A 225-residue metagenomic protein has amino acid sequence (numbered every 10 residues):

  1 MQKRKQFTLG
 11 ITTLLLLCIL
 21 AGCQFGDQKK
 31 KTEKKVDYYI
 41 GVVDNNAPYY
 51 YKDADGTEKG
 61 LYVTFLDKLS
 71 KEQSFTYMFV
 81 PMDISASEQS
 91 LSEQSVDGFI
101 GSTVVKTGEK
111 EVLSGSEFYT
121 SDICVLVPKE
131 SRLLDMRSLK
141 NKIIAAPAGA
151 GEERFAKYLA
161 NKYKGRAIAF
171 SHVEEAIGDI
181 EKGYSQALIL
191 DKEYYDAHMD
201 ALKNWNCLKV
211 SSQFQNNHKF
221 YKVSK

Functional and structural regions predicted by a protein language model:
I19-G22: C-terminal motif of bacterial Sec signal peptides marking the signal peptidase cleavage site
Q24-G26: Bacterial signal peptide processing site
K30-K106, K110, A169-F170: Extracytoplasmic small-molecule ligand-binding "clamshell" domains of the periplasmic binding protein/Venus flytrap
V36-D44, Y49-Y51, M136-E153: Short loop->beta-strand "edge-of-pocket" segments that line small-molecule binding or catalytic clefts across diverse
V43-N45, F118-V127, K192, D196 (+1 more regions): Periplasmic-binding protein-like
E72, V80-P81, S85-D97, L113 (+2 more regions): Short helices/loops that flank or line small-molecule/ion binding pockets
Q89, S102-E111, K157-Y158, D179-K182 (+1 more regions): A ligand-binding cleft/hinge motif common to bilobed small-molecule-binding domains
S116, V127-I144: Flexible hinge/capping segments at coil-to-helix
